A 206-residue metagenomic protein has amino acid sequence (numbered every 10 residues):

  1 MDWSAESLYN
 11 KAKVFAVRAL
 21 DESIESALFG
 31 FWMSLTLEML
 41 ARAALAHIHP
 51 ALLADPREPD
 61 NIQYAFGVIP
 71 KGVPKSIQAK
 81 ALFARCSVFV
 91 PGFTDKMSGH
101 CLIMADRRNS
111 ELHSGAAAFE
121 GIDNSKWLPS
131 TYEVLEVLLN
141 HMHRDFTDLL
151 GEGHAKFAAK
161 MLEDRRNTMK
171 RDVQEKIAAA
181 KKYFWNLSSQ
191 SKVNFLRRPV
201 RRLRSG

Functional and structural regions predicted by a protein language model:
M1-F31, L35, A43-A51, L150-E152 (+2 more regions): Charged alpha-helical initiation segments
D2-S4, P70, P74, T94 (+3 more regions): Serine/threonine-rich low-complexity intrinsically disordered regions
S7, I24, V88-G151: Charge-enriched, short contiguous segments at helix-coil
Y9, F15, F29-F31, F66 (+8 more regions): Phenylalanine-focused residue identity feature
L20-S23, P70, S87-V90, A105 (+4 more regions): Generic secondary-structure transition motif, activating predominantly at the C-termini of alpha-helices
A46-R107, H113-G115: A broadly used, surface-exposed interaction patch
F119-G206: Polyanionic, low-complexity intrinsically disordered segments
